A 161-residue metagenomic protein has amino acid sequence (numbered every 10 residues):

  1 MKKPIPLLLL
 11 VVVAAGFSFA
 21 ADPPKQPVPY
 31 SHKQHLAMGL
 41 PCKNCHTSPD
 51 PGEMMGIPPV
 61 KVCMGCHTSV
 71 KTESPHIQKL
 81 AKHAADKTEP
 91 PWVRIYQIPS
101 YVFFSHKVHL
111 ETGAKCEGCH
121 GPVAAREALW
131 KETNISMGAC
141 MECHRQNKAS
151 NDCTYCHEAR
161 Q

Functional and structural regions predicted by a protein language model:
M1-P4: Positively charged n-region of N-terminal signal peptides that target proteins for export
L8-A15: Bacterial N-terminal signal peptides
F17-D22: Boundary at the C-terminal end of the N-terminal hydrophobic targeting segment
P24-Q78, V102-Q161: Sequence context surrounding c-type heme c attachment/ligation sites in exported
H76-K87: Short, surface-exposed beta-strand/loop segments
A85-L110: Alpha-helix-centered segments that form part of catalytic cores
